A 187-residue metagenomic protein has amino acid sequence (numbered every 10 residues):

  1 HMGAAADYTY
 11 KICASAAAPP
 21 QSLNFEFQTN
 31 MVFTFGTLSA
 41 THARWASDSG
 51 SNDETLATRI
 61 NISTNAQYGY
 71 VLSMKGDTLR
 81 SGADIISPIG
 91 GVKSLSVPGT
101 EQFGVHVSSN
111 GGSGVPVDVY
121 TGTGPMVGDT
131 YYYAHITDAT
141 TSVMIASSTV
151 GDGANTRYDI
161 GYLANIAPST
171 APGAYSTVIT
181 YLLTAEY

Functional and structural regions predicted by a protein language model:
H1-A18: Extracellular/cell-surface secretome signature
A18-Y187: Signature of Gram-negative chaperone-usher
